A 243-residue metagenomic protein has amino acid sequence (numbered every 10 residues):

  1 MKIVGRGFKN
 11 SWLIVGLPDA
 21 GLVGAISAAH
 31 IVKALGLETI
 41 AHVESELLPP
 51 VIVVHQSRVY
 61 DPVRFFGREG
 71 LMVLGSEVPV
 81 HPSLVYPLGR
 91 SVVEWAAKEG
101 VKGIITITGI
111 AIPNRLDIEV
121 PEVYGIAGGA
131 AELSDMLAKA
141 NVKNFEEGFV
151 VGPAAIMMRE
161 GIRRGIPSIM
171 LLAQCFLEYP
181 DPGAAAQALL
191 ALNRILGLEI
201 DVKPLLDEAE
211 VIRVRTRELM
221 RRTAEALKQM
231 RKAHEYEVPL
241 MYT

Functional and structural regions predicted by a protein language model:
M1-V78: N-terminal short beta-loop-beta anion/metal-coordinating cradle
P18-L22, V80-S83, T108-P113, V151 (+1 more regions): Gly/Ser/Thr-rich loops at beta-strand to alpha-helix junctions that form or flank small-molecule/cofactor-binding
A29-K33, G89-V92, A186-L189: Short, solvent-exposed amphipathic alpha-helical segments in soluble enzyme and RNA/protein-processing domains
E38, V93-I104, I162-P167, I195-E199: Secondary-structure boundary elements
A41, M72-L74, G103-I105, P167-L172: Hydrophobic/aromatic beta-strand patches that form the interior of the parallel beta-sheet core in alpha/beta enzyme
Y86-L133: Internal, conserved structured core segments that host functional sites
N114-A191, I195, M241: Catalytic cores of processing enzymes, dominated by hydrolases/peptidases, characterized by acidic/His-rich
Y179-T243: A conserved C-terminal secondary-structure "cap"
